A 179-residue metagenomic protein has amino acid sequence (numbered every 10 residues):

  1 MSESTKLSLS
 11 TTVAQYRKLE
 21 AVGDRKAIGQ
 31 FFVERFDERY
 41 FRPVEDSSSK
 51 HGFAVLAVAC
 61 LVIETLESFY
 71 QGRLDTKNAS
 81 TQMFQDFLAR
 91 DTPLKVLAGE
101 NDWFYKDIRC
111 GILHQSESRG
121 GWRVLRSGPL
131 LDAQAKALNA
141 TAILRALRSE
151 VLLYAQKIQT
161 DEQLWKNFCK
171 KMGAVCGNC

Functional and structural regions predicted by a protein language model:
M1-R35, R42: Surface/interface-facing alpha-helical segments and adjacent flexible terminal/loop regions used for partner/assembly
T12, Q71-L74, A79, L97 (+3 more regions): Anionic, Ser/Thr-rich low-complexity intrinsically disordered regions
A27-A89: Short, contiguous, well-structured surface segments enriched in hydrophobic/aromatic residues
A57-C60, E64, Q82, W103 (+3 more regions): A structural signal for well-ordered alpha-helical segments within the folded catalytic domains of diverse enzymes
S68, P93, H114-S118, L153 (+1 more regions): Alpha-helix capping at helix-to-loop junctions
R90-L97: Helix-adjacent hinge/juxtasegments
A98-V124: Histidine-centered, metal-coordinating catalytic motifs and their short helical/loop contexts
R126-C179: Amphipathic, Lys/Arg-enriched alpha-helical patches that create a basic surface for binding polyanionic ligands
